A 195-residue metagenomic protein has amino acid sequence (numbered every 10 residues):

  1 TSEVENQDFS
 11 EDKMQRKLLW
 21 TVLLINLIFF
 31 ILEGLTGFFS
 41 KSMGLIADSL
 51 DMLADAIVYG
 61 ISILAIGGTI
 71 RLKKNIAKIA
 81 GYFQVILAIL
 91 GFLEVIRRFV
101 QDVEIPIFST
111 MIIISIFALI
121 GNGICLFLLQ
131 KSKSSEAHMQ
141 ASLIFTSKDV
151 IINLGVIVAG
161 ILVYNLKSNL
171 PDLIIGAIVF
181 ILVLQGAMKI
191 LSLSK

Functional and structural regions predicted by a protein language model:
T1-K195: Alpha-helical transmembrane cores and adjacent cytosolic helix/loop segments of polytopic membrane transporters
